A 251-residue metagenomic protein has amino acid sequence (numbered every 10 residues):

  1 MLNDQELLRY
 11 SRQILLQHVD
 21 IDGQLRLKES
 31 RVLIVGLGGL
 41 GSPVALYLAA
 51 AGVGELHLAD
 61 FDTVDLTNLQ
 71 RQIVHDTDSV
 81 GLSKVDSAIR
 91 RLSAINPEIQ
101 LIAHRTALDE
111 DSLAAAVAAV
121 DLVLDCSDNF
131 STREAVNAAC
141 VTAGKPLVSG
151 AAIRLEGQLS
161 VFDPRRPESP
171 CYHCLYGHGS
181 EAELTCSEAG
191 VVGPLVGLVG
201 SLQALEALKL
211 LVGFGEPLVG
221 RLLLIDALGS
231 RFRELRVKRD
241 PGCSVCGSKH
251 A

Functional and structural regions predicted by a protein language model:
M1-A251: Adenine nucleotide-associated cytosolic modules
